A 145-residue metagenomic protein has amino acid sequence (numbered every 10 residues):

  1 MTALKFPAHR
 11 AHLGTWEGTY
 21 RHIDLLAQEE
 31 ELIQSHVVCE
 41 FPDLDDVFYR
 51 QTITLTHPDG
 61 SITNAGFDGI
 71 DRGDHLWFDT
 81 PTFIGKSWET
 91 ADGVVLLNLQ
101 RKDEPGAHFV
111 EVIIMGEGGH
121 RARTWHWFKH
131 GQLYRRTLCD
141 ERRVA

Functional and structural regions predicted by a protein language model:
M1-T15: N-terminal helix-cap/turn-to-beta initiation motif at the start of protein domains
P7, L99-E104, E111-G116, F128-G131: Exposed beta-sheet edge/beta-hairpin loop segments within beta-rich domains
R10, F41-D46, W88-A91, I114-G119 (+1 more regions): A short, structured loop/turn motif at beta-sheet edges
T15-T19, R121-R123: A short, Trp-centered hydrophobic/proline-enriched beta-strand micro-motif
Y20, A27-V110: Central antiparallel beta-sheet cores of small beta-barrel/beta-sandwich binding domains
I23-E30, F128-Q132: Flexible, membrane-facing loop/turn or short amphipathic-helix motifs that contact lipid bilayers or gate lipid-binding
R72-F78, G118-A122, A145: Short, surface-exposed linear segments at secondary-structure transitions and domain or protein termini
I114-G116, T124-A145: Edge beta-strand at a domain terminus
